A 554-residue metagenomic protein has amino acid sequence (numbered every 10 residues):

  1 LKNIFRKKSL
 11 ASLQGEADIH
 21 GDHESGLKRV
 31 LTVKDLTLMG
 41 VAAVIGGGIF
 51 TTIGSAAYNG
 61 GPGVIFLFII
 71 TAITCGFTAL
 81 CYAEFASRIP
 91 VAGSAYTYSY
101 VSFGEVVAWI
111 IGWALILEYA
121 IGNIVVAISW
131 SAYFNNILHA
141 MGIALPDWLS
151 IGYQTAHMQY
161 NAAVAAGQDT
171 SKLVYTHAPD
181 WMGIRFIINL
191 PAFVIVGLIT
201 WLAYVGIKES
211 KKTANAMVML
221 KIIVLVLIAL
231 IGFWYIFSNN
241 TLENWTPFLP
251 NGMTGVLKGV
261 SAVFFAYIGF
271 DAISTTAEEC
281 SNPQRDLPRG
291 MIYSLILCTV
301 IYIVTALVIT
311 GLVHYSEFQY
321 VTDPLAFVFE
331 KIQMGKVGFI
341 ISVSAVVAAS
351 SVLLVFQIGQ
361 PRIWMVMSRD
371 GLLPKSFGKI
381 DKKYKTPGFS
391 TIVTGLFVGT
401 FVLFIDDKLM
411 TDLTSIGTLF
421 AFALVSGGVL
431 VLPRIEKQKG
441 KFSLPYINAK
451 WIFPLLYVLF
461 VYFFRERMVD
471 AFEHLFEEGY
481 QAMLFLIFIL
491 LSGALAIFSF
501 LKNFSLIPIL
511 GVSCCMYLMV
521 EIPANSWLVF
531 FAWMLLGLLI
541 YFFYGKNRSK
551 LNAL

Functional and structural regions predicted by a protein language model:
L1-G54, Y58-P62, I69, C75-L80 (+3 more regions): Membrane-interface "cap" regions at the ends of multi-pass membrane proteins
S9-D18, D22-L27, V64-I65, A144-A192 (+2 more regions): Helix-loop-helix junctions that connect adjacent transmembrane segments in multi-pass membrane transporters
V30-G40, G104-L117, A192-I195, P250-V263 (+3 more regions): Select transmembrane alpha-helical segments in multipass membrane proteins
V33, F193, S281-R285, R289 (+5 more regions): Loop-to-transmembrane helix boundary motifs in multi-pass membrane proteins
F50, A114-A132, A262, Y267-C280 (+5 more regions): Membrane-helix boundary/coupling elements in multi-pass transport proteins
T51-A166, S171-Y175, S294-V304, F530-W533: Extracellular loop-to-transmembrane helix junctions
S131, I184-Y235, P250, M291-L295 (+5 more regions): Membrane-interface loop-to-helix entry segments
I184-I187, F377-T386, V425-W527: C-terminal membrane-solvent junction of multi-pass transporters and transport-like membrane proteins
